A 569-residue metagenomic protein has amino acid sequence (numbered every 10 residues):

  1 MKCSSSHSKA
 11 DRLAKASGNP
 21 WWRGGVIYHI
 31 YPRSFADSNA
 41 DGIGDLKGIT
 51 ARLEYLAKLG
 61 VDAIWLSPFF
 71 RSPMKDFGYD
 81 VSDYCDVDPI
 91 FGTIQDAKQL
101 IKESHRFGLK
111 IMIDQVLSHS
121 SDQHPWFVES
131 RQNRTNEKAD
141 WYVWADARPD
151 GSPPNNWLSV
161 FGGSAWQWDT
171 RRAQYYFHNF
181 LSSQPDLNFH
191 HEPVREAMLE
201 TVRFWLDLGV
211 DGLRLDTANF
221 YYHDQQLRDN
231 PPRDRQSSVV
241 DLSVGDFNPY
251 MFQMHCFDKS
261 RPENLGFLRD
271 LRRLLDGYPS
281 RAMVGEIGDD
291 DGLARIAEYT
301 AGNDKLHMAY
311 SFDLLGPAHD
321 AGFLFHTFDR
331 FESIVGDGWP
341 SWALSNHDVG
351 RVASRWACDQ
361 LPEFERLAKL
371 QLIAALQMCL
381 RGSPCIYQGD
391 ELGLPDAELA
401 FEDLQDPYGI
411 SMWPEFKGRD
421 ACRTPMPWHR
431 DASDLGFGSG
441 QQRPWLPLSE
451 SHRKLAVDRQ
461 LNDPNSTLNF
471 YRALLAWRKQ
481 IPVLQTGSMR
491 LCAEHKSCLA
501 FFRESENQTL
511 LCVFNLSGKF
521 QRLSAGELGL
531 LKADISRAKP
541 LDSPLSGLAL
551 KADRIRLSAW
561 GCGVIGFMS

Functional and structural regions predicted by a protein language model:
K2-R203, D207, F220-D290, M426: Acidic/aromatic-lined carbohydrate-recognition and catalytic surfaces of CAZymes acting on diverse glycans
S4-S5, W21-G24, Q226, N230-F257 (+8 more regions): Loop/helix patches that line or flank the sugar-binding groove of alpha-linked glycan CAZymes
I64, L213-L215: Hydrophobic residues within beta-strands of alpha/beta enzymes
I111, L213, Y387-Q388, C512: Residue-level marker for buried hydrophobic side chains located in beta-strands that build the well-ordered beta-sheet
A294-I296: Catalytic cores of alpha/beta
F514, L548-A549: A conserved amphipathic helix/loop scaffold that creates a polar/acidic microenvironment used either to coordinate
F520-P544: Beta-strand-rich binding/interaction modules
A549-S569: C-terminal beta-strand-rich structural cap/linker in extracellular carbohydrate-active enzymes
